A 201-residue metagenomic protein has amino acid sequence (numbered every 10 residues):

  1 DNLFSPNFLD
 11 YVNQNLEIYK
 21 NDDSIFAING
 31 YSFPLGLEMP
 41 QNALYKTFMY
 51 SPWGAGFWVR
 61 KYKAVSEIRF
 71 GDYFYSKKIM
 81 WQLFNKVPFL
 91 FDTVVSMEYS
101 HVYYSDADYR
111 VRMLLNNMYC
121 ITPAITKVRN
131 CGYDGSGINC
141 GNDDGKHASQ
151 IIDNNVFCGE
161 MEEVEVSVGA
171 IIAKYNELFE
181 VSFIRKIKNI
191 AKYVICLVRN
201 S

Functional and structural regions predicted by a protein language model:
N2-S201: Peripheral/terminal regions associated with large enzymatic or DNA-binding modules
